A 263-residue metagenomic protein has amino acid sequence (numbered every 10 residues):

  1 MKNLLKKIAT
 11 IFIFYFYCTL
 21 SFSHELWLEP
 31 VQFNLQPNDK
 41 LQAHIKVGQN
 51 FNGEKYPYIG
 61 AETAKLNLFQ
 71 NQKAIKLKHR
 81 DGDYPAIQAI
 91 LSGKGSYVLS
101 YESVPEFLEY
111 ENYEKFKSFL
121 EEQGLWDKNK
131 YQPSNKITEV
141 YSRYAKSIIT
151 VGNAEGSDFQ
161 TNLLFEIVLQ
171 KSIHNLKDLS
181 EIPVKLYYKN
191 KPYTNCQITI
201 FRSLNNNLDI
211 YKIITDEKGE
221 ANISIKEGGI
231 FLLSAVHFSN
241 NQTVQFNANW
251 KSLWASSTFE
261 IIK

Functional and structural regions predicted by a protein language model:
M1-F12: Bacterial N-terminal signal peptides that target proteins for export
H24-D81, I87: Start-of-domain marker
H24-L41, L120-I182, Y187-P192, L204-N206 (+1 more regions): Beta-strand-rich domain onsets/edges
I59-A61, K191-R202: Short, ordered, surface-exposed loop/turn motifs in non-cytosolic proteins
K65-A74, Q197-K212: Short amphipathic beta-strand segments in non-cytosolic proteins
D83-A86, G93, T215-G229: Glycine-centered loop-to-beta-strand initiation motif
V104-N112, S239-V244: Short acidic/polar inter-strand loop motif in beta-rich domains
